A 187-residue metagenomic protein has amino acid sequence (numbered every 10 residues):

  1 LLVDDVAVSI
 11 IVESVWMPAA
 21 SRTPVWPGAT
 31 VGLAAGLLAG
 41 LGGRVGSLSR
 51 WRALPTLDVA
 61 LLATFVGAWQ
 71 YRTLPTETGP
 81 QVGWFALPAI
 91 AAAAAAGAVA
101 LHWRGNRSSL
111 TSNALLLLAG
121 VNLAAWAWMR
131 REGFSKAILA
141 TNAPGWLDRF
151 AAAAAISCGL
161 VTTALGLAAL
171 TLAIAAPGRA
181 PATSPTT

Functional and structural regions predicted by a protein language model:
L2-P18: Extended, hydrophilic extramembrane loops/domains of integral membrane proteins
D4-D5, D58, D148: Acidic-enriched, low-complexity/disordered segments with a strong bias for Aspartate over Glutamate
W16-T30, F150-S157: Juxtamembrane/start-of-transmembrane alpha-helix segments at the extracytoplasmic/lumenal side of membrane anchors
A20-I90: Core alpha-helical transmembrane segments of integral membrane proteins
G79-T187: Generic detector of multi-pass transmembrane helix bundles and their immediately adjacent loops in polytopic membrane
